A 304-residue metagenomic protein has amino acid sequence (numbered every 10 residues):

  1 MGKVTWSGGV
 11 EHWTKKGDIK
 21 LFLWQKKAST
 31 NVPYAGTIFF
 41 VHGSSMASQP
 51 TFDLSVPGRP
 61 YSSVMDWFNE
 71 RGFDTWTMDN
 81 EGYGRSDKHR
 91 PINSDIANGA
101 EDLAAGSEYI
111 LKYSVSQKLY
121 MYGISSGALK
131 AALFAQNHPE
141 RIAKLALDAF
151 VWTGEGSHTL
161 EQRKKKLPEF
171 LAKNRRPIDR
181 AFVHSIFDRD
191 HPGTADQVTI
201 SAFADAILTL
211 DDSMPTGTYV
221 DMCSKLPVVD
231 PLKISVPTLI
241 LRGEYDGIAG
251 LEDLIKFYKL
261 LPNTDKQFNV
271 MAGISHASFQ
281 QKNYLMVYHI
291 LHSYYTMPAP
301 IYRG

Functional and structural regions predicted by a protein language model:
M1-V32: N-terminal cap/lid segment of alpha/beta-hydrolase-fold proteins
T30-F73: Short, surface-exposed "cap/lid" segments of acyl-processing enzymes
Q49-P50, W76-S94, H276: Glycine-rich "HGGG/HGxG" loop immediately N-terminal to the catalytic nucleophile of the alpha/beta-hydrolase
A100-K118: Conserved acidic catalytic loop of the alpha/beta-hydrolase fold
Q117-Y122, S126-T153: Conserved hydrolase catalytic core segment
L160-L241: Alpha/beta-hydrolase
G247-D253: Conserved alpha/beta-hydrolase "acid-adjacent" motif
I274-L285: Catalytic histidine-centered segment of alpha/beta-hydrolase-like enzymes
